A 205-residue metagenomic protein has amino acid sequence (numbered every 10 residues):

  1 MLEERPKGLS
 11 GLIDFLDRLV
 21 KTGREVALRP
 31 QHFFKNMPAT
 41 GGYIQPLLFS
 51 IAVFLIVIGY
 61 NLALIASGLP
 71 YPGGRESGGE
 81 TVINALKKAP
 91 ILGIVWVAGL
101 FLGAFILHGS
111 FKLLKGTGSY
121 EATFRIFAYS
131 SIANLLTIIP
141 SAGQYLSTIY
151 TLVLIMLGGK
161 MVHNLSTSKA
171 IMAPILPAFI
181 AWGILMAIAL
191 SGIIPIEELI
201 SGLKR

Functional and structural regions predicted by a protein language model:
M1-I56: N-terminal juxtamembrane cytosolic/stromal segments of multi-pass membrane proteins
N36-T40, S77-V82, H163: Helix-boundary and loop/linker segments of multi-pass membrane transporters
L47-L69, N84-L107, R125-I155, M172-E197: Hydrophobic alpha-helical transmembrane segments in multi-pass membrane proteins
G68-N84, L114: Membrane-interface interhelical connector segments
L102-E121: Juxtamembrane interface at the ends
L114-S119, M156-K169: Alpha-helical transmembrane segments
E197-R205: Membrane-interfacial helical/loop segments at transmembrane boundaries in membrane proteins
